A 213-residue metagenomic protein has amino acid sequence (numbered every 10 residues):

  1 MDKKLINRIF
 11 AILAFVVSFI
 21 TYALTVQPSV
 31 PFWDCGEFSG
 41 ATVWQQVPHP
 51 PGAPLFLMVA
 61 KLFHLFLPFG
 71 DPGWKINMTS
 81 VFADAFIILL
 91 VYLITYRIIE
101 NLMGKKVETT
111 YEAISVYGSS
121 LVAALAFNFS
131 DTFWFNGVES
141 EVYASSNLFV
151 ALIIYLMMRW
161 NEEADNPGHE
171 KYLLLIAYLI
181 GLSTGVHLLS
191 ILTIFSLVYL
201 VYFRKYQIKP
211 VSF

Functional and structural regions predicted by a protein language model:
M1-T21, F86, E108-L121, V211-F213: Start-transfer (signal-anchor) and selected internal transmembrane alpha helices of multi-pass inner/ER membrane
R8-I9, V91-F129, A164-K171: Transmembrane-helix signature of polytopic, membrane-embedded enzymes that assemble or transfer cell-envelope glycans
I12, M78-E108, L152-L156: Transmembrane-helix motifs of polytopic, lipid-linked glycan transferases
A41-W44, A124, Y172-G185: Membrane-interface alpha helices of multi-pass inner-membrane proteins
T42-W74, M78-F82, L89: Short hydrophobic/aromatic helix or loop-helix immediately within or flanking a transmembrane segment in polytopic
F69-N77, L102-A113, S120-N147, I180-S190: Aromatic- and kink-enriched transmembrane "portal" helix at the membrane-lumen/periplasm boundary that abuts
T110-I114, V150-L173, I180, Y199-P210: Membrane-interface transmembrane helices that cradle and orient dolichyl/undecaprenyl
L188-V201: Transmembrane-embedded, aromatic-rich helix segments that form part of the hydrophobic channel/pocket engaging
